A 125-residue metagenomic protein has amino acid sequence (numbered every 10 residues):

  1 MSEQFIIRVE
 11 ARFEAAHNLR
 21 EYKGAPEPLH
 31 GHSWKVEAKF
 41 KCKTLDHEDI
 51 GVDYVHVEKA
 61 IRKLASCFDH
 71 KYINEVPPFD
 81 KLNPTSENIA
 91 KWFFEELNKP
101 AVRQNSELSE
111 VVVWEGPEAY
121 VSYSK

Functional and structural regions predicted by a protein language model:
M1-K125: Charge-rich, low-complexity N-terminal segments
